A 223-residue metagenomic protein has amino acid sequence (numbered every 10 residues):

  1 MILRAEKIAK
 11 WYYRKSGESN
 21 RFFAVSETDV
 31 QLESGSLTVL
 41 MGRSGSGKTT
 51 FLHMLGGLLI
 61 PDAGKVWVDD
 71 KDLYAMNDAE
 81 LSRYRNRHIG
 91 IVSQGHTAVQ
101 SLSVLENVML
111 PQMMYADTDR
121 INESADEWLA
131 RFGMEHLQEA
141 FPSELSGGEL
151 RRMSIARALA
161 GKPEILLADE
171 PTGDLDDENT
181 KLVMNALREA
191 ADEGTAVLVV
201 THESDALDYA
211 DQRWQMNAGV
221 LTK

Functional and structural regions predicted by a protein language model:
Y13-S16, M109-N122, R131: ABC-type ATPase nucleotide-binding domains, specifically the catalytic core motifs of the NBD
G56: Helix-to-loop junction immediately C-terminal to a conserved catalytic motif
G64-D72: Conserved ABC transporter NBD signature motif
L102-L110: Short coil-to-helix segment of the ABC ATPase nucleotide-binding domain corresponding to the Q-loop/switch region
F141-L145, E149: Conserved ABC ATPase signature
A160-E164: A short, proline-enriched helix->beta-strand linker immediately N-terminal to the Walker B motif in ABC-type P-loop
L166-D169: Catalytic Walker B motif of ABC-type/P-loop ATPase nucleotide-binding domains
